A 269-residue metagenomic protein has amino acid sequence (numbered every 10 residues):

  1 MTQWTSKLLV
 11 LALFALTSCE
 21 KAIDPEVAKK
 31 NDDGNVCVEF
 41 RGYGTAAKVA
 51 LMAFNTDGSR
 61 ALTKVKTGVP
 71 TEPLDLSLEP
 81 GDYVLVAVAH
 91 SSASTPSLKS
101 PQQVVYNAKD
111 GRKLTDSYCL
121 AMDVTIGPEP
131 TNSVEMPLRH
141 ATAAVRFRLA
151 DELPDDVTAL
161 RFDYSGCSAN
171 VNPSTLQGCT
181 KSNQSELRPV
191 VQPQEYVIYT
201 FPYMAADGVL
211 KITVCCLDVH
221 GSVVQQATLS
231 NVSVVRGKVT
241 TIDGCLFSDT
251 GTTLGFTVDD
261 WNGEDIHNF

Functional and structural regions predicted by a protein language model:
M1-L8: Bacterial N-terminal signal peptides that target proteins for export
T2, F14-G42, G237, T252-F269: Bacterial Sec-dependent N-terminal signal peptides
D32-V38, S77, G81-Y83, A143-V145: Short structural boundary motif marking the start of a folded domain
V38-A46, R148-D156: Structural motif
A47-P101, D156-V234, I266-F269: Tryptophan-paired
K48-L51, N55, V235-D259: Phox homology (PX) phosphoinositide-binding domain
K66-V69, S92-S133, D218-D249: Structured interaction patches on ligand/partner-binding surfaces of diverse proteins
E135-T142, P202-M204: Conserved "repeat-terminator" motif of extracellular CCP/Sushi domains
